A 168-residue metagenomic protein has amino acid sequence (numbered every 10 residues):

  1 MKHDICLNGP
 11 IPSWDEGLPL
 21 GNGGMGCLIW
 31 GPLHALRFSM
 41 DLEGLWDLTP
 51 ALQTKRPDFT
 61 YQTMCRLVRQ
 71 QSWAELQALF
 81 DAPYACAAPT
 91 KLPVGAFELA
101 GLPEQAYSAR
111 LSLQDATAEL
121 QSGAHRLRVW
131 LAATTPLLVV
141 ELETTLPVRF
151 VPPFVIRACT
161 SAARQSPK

Functional and structural regions predicted by a protein language model:
M1-K168: Aromatic-residue-lined binding/catalytic grooves and analogous aromatic/hydrophobic interfacial grooves in multimeric
